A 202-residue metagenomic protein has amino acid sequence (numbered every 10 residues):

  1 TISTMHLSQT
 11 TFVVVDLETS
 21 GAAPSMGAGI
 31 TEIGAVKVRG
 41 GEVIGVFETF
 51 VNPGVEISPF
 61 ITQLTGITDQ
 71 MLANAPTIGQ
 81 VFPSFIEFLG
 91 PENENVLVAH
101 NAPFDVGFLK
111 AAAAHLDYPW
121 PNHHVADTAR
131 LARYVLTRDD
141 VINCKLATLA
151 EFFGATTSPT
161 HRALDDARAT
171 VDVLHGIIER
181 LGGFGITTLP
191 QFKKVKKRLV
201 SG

Functional and structural regions predicted by a protein language model:
T1-H123, N143-H161: Conserved non-catalytic scaffold segment of RNase H-like nuclease domains
T1-L7, F152, V171-G202: Acidic two-metal-ion nuclease catalytic site recognized across multiple nuclease folds, prominently DnaQ/RNase D-T
A114, A126-I142: Short alpha-helix plus adjacent loop in nuclease-associated cores
H124-D127, L189-Q191: Beta-strand segments within the central parallel beta-sheet cores of soluble alpha/beta enzyme folds
T128, A163-A167: Conserved glycosyltransferase catalytic-site signature
R138, T160-L164: Short glycine/threonine-rich catalytic loop with a Thr-x-Gly-x-Asp
